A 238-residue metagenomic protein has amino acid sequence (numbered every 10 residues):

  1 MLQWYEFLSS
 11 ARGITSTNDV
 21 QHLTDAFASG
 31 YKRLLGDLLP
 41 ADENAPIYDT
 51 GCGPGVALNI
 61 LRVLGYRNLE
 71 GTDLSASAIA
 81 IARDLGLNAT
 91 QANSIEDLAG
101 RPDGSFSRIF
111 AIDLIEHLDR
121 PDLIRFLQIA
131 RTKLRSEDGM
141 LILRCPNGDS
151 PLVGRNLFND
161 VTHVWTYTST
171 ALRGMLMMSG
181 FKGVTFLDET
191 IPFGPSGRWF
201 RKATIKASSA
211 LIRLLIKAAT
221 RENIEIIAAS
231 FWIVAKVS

Functional and structural regions predicted by a protein language model:
M1-G104, R108-I112, P121-Q128, E189-T190 (+1 more regions): Conserved N-terminal segment of class I S-adenosyl-L-methionine
H117-L118: A short His-aromatic
L134-L141: Short glycine-dipeptide loop
L143-H163: Short, glycine-/aromatic-enriched active-site segment of Class I SAM-dependent methyltransferases
V164-S179: Short alpha-helix
L187-S238: A C-terminal cap/extension of S-adenosyl-L-methionine-dependent methyltransferases that defines the acceptor-substrate
